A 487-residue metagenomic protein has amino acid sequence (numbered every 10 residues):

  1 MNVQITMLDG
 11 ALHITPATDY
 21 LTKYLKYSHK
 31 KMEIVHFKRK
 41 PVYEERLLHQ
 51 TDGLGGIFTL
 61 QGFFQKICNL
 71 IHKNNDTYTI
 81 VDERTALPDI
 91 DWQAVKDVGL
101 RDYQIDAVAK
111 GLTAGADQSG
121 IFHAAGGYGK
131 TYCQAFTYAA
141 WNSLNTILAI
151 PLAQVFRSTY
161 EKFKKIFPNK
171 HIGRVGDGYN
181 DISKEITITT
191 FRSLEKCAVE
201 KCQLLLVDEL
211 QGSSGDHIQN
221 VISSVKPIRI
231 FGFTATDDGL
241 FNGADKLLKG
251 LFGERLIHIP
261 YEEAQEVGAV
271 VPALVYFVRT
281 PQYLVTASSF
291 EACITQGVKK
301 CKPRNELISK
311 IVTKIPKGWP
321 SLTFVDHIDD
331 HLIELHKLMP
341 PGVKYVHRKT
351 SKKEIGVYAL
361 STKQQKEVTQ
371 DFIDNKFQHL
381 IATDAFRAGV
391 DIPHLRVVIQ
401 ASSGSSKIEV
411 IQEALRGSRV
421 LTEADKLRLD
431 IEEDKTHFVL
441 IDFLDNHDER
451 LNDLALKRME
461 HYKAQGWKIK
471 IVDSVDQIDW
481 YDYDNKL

Functional and structural regions predicted by a protein language model:
L47-Q50, N69-K73, T77-H123: Conserved pre-motif I regulatory segment
A114-A139, I381: Walker A/P-loop
A125-G126, L144-F156, Q296-K337, Y462: Conserved strand-helix element at the start of the C-terminal RecA-like helicase core
S143-E195: Conserved nucleic-acid-binding Ia/Ib motif block in the N-terminal RecA-like helicase ATPase lobe
R157, K170-T187, L322-F324, D330-E334 (+1 more regions): Conserved helicase ATPase core of P-loop NTP-dependent helicases/translocases
E195, T350-A464, K468: Conserved RecA-like P-loop NTPase helicase motor core
Q211-L274, Y462: Post-DEXD/H (motif II) to motif III coupling segment of the RecA-like Helicase ATP-binding lobe
H258-S321: Conserved interdomain linker/interface between the two RecA-like ATPase lobes of SF2 helicase motors
